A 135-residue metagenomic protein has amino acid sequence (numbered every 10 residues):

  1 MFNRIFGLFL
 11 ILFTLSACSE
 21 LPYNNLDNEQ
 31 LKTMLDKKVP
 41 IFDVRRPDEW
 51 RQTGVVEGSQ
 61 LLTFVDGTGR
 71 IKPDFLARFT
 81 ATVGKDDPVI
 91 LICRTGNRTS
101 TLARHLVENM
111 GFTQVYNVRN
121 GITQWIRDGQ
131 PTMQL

Functional and structural regions predicted by a protein language model:
F2, C18-K37, P47-P88, N97-L135: Rhodanese-like catalytic fold shared by cysteine-dependent sulfurtransferases and DSP/PTP-type phosphatases
F2-I11: Sec-dependent signal peptide recognition, specifically the positively charged N-region followed immediately by
I41-D43: Structural scaffold elements adjacent to functional motifs in cytosolic proteins
I92-C93: Short, surface-exposed ligand- or partner-binding patches at beta-edge/loop junctions that are enriched in aromatics
